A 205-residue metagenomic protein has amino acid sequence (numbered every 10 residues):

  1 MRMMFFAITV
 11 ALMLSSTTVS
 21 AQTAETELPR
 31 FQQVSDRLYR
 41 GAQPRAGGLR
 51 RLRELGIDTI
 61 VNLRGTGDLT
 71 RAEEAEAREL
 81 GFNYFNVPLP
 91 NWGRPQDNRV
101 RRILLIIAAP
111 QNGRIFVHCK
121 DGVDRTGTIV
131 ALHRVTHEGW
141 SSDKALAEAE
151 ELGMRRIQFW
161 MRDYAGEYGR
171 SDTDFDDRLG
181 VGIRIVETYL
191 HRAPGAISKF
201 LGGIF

Functional and structural regions predicted by a protein language model:
F5-F6, A11-I115, T128-F205: Cys-dependent protein tyrosine phosphatase-like superfamily
C119: Short cysteine clusters
G122: Glycine-rich, flexible loop motifs
R125: Conserved lysine of the Walker
